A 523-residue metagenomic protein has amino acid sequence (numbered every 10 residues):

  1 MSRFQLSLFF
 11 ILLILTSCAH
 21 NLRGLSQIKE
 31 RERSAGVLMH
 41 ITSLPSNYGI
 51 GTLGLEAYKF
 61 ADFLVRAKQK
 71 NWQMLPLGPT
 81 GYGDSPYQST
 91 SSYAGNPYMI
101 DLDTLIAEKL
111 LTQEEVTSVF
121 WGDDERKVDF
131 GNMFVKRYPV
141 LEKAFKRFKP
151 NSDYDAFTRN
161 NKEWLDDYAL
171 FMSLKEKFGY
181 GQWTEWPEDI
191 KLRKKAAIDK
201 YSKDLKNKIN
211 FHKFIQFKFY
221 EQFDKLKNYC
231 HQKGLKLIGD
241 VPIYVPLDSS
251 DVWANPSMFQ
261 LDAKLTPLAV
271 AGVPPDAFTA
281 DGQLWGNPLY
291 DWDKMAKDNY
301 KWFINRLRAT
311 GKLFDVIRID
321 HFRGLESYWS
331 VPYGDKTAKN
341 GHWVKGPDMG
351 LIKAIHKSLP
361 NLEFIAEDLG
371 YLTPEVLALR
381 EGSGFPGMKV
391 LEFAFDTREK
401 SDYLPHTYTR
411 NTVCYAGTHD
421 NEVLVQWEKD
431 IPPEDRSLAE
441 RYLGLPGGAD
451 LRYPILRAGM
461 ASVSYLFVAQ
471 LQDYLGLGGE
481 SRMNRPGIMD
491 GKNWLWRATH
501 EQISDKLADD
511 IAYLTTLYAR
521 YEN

Functional and structural regions predicted by a protein language model:
M1-L8: Bacterial N-terminal signal peptides that target proteins for export
T16-S17: C-terminal motif of bacterial Sec signal peptides marking the signal peptidase cleavage site
Q27-R33, H40, S46, D84-Y220 (+3 more regions): Alpha-amylase-like alpha-glycosidases and glucanotransferases acting on alpha-linked glucans and related
S43-K59: N-terminal catalytic cores of NTP/NDP-binding nucleotidyl/phosphoryl-transfer enzymes
E56-T80, F314: Catalytic domains of carbohydrate-active enzymes, especially glycoside hydrolases
V65, F223-H231, H356, R380-E381: Surface-exposed amphipathic alpha-helices with a cationic face
H212, Q216-V245: Conserved, well-ordered alpha-helix/loop/beta-strand core segments that scaffold catalytic motifs
L477-N523: In a subset of proteins, long, contiguous C-terminal domains/tails are tracked
